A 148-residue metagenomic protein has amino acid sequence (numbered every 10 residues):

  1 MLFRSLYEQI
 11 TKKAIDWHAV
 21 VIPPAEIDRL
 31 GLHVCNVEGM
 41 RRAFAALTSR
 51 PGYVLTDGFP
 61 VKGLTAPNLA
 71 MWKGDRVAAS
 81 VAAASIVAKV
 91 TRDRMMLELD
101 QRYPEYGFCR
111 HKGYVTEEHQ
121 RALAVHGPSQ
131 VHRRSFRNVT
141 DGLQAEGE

Functional and structural regions predicted by a protein language model:
M1-E148: RNase H-like, Mg2+-dependent phosphodiesterase core, and more generally RNA phosphate-backbone-engaging helix-loop
